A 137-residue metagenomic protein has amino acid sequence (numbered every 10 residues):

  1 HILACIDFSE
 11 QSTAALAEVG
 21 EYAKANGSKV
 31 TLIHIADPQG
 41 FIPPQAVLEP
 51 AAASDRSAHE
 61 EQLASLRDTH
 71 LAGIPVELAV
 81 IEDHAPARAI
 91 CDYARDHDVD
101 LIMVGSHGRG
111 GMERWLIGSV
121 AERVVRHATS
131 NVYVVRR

Functional and structural regions predicted by a protein language model:
H1-P50, T69-H70: Small/aliphatic-rich secondary-structure junction motif
E21-K24, R95, R126: Solvent-exposed polar/charged
A25, H34-E61, A79, A85 (+1 more regions): Acidic, proline/glycine-rich short linear motifs
T31-I33, E77-I81, Y133: General small-molecule cofactor/ligand-binding pocket signal
H34-I35, G105-H107, R136-R137: Short secondary-structure boundary segments
D68-I102: Structural beta-alpha unit
L101-R123, H127: Glycine-rich, Arg-bearing micro-motifs that act as flexible, cationic patches
